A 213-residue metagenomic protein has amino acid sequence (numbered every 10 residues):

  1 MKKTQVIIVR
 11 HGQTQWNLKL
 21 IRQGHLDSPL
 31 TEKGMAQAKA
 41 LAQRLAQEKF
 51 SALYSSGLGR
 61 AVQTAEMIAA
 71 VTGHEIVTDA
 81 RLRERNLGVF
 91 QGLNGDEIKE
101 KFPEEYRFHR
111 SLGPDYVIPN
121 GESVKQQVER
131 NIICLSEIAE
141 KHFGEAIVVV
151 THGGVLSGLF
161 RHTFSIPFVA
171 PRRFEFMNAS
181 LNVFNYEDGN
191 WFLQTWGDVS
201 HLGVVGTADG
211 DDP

Functional and structural regions predicted by a protein language model:
T4, K49-S51, F143-I147: Short coil/turn segments at beta-strand junctions that form active-site/ligand-binding loops
I7, V77-D79, Q194: General small-molecule cofactor/ligand-binding pocket signal
I7-I68, V117-I132: Loop-to-helix element that buttresses phosphate recognition and phosphoryl-transfer chemistry
G12, G153, V199: Active-site metal-binding loops of divalent metal-dependent hydrolases
L41-R107: Phosphate-coordination/substrate-recognition cap region in phosphate-metabolizing enzymes
V62, A70, I132-F192: Active-site-adjacent alpha-helix immediately C-terminal to a catalytic or transition-state-stabilizing loop
Q194-P213: Acidic, His/Gly-rich catalytic cores of divalent-metal-dependent hydrolytic chemistry
